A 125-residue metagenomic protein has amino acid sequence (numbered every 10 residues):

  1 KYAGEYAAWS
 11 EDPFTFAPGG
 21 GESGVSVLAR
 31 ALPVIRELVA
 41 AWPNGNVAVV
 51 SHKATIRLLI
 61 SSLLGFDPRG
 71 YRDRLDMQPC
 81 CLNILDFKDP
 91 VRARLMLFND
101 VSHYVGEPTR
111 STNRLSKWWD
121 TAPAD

Functional and structural regions predicted by a protein language model:
K1-L32, R94-L97, P108-N113, W118-W119 (+1 more regions): Phosphate-handling substructures
A7, P18, E37-L38, D67: A short hydrophobic/aromatic micro-motif that marks alpha-helical segments and, especially, helix-coil
E11, T15, L59, P68-G70: Preference for short coil/turn "hinge" residues that link or interrupt alpha-helices
L28, L32-A40, I60: Generic structural signal for well-ordered alpha-helical scaffold segments
A40, G45, S61-D125: Acidic, low-complexity terminal tails and accessory targeting/binding regions of phosphate-metabolizing enzymes
H52: Short, conserved phosphate/pyrophosphate- and ester-handling motifs at nucleotide-, phospho-/glycolipid
T55-R57: Short, active-site-adjacent cap segments at secondary-structure transitions
